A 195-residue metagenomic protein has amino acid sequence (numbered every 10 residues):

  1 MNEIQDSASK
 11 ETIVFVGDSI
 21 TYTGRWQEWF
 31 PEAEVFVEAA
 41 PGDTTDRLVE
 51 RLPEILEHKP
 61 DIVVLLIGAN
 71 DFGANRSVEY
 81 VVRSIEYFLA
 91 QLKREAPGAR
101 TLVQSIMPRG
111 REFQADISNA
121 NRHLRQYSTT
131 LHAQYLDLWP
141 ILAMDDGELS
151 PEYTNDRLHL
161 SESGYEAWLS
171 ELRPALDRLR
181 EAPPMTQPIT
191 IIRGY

Functional and structural regions predicted by a protein language model:
M1-Y87, G110-S118, R122, G194: Conserved SGNH/GDSL esterase-like catalytic core that processes O-acyl groups on lipids and polysaccharides
Q5-D6, W26-E28, K93, R125-Q126 (+2 more regions): Short secondary-structure boundary/capping segments
F36, L102, L136: General small-molecule cofactor/ligand-binding pocket signal
H58, R94-E95, T130: Alpha-helix C-cap/termination motif
L66, Q104-S105: Alpha/beta-hydrolase-fold catalytic nucleophile elbow
F88-L92: Hydrophobic positions in alpha-helices of CheY-like receiver
A96-R100: A short helix->loop->beta-strand "cap" motif at the edges of active sites that frequently abuts
G110-Y195: Catalytic His-Asp segment of secreted/periplasmic serine-dependent ester chemistry enzymes
